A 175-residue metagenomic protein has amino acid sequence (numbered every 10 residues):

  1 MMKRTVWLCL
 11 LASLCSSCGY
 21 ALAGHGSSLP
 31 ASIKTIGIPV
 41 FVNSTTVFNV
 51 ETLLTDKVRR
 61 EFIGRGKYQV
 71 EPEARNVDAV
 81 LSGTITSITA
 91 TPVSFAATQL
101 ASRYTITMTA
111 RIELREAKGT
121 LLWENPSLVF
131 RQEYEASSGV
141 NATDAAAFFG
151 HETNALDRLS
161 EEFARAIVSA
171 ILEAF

Functional and structural regions predicted by a protein language model:
M1-C18: Sec-dependent bacterial lipoprotein signal peptides
S17-R60, G64-P72, L121, V140 (+3 more regions): A structural "domain/chain start" motif
S32, V77, S102-I106: Residue-level preference for beta-strand/loop junctions
V42-F48, A145-L156: Second-shell loop/turn segments in exported
R65-G66, S82-S127, R131-H151: Surface-exposed short loop/turn segments
A74-G83: Short beta-edge strand/loop motif at the mouth of beta-sheet-based domains
